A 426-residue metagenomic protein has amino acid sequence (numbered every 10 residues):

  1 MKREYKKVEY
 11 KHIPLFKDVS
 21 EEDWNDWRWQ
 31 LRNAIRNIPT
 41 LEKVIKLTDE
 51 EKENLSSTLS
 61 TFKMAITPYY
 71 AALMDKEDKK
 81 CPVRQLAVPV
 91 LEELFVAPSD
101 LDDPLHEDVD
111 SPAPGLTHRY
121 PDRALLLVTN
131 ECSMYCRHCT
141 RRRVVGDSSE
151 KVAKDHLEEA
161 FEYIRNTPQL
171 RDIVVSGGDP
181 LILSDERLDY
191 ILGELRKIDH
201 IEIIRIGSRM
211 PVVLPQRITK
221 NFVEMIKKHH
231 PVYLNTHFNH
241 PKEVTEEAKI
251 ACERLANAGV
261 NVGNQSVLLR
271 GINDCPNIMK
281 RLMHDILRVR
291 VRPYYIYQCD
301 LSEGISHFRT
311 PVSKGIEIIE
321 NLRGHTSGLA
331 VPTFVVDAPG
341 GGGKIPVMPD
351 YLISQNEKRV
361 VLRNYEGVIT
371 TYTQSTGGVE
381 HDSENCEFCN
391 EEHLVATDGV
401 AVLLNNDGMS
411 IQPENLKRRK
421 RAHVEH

Functional and structural regions predicted by a protein language model:
M1-H118, H423-H426: Flexible, acidic/Gly-rich N-terminal and inter-domain linker regions that tether and position cofactor-handling modules
R3, K80, V109-P112, Y120-D122 (+1 more regions): A short, charged
Y70, C132, C136, Y294: Conserved, mostly hydrophobic/aromatic
S111-G115, A124-L127, E158-Y163: Short, charged beta->alpha transition segments
H118-D155, I206: Canonical Radical SAM [4Fe-4S] cluster-binding loop centered on the CxxxCxxC motif and its immediate flanking residues
E158-D172, L181-T326: Conserved AdoMet/S-adenosylmethionine-binding subsite of the radical SAM
V174-S176: Eukaryotic intrinsically disordered, low-complexity regions
I319-N405: C-terminal accessory regions of radical SAM enzymes
